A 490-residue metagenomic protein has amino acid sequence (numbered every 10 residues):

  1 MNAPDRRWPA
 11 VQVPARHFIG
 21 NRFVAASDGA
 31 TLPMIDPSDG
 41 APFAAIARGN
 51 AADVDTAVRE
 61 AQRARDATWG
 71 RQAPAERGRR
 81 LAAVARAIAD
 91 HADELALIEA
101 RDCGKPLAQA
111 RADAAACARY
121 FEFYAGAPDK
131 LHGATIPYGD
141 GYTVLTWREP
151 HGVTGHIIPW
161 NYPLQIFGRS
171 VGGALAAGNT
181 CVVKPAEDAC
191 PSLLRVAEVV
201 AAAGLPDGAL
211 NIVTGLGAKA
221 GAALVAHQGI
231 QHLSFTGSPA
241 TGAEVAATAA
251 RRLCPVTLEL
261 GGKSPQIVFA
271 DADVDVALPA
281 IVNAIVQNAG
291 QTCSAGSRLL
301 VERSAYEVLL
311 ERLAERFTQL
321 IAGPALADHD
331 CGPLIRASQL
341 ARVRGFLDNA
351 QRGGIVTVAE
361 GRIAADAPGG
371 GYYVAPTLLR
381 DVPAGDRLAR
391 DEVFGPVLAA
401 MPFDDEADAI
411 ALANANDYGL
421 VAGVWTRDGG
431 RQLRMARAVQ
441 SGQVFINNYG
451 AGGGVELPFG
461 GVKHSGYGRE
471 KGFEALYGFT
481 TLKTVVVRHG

Functional and structural regions predicted by a protein language model:
M1-S38: Hydrophobic face of amphipathic alpha-helices that form TPR/SEL1-like repeat modules and related alpha-solenoid
A25-A26, T31-L32, A47-A52, A272: A short acidic/small-residue loop/turn micro-motif
D39-A45, I230, I267, R352 (+2 more regions): Conserved C-terminal structural/oligomerization subdomain of aldehyde/semialdehyde dehydrogenase
G40, R77, E99, F121 (+10 more regions): Residue-level signal for inorganic ion chemistry
A41-L131, G141: Glycine-rich loop-to-alpha-helix module at the N-terminal edge of alpha/beta enzyme cores
R65, W69, A85-A92, A96 (+18 more regions): Structural signal for hydrophobic packing residues in well-ordered secondary-structure cores of soluble enzyme domains
G133-V276, D328, F403: Rossmann-like NAD(P) dinucleotide-binding subdomain of oxidoreductase/dehydrogenase enzymes
H232, A240-P383, I446: ALDH superfamily catalytic-core signature
